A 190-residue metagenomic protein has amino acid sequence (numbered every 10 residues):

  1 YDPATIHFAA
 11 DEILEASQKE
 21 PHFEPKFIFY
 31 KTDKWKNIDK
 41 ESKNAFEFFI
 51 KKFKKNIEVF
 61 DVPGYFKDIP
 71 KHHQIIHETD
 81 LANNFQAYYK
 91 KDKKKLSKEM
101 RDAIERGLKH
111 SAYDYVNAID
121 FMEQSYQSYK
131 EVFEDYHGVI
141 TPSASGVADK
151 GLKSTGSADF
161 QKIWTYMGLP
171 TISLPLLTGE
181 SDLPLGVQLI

Functional and structural regions predicted by a protein language model:
Y1-K43: A short helix-breaking turn/cap at a secondary-structure junction
I6-A10, P25-D33, F60-Q74, E99-H110: Flexible, acidic loop-helix segments that line cofactor/substrate-binding pockets
S17-E24, K93-L96, T165: Short glycine/proline-enriched loop/turn "hinge" motifs that connect secondary-structure elements and lie
I38-V62, F85-K91, Y115, I119-Y136: Acyltransferase
K40-S42, P70-T79, K150-T155: Short glycine/threonine-rich loop-to-helix capping motif typified by GTGT followed within a few residues by an Asp-Pro
P63, I76-E78, K90-K98: C-terminal nucleotide
F85, K90, K98-I104: An alpha-helical appendage that flanks or caps ligand/catalytic pockets
A87, E99, H110-I190: Glycine-rich, small-residue loops and helix-cap segments that act as flexible hinges at active-site edges
